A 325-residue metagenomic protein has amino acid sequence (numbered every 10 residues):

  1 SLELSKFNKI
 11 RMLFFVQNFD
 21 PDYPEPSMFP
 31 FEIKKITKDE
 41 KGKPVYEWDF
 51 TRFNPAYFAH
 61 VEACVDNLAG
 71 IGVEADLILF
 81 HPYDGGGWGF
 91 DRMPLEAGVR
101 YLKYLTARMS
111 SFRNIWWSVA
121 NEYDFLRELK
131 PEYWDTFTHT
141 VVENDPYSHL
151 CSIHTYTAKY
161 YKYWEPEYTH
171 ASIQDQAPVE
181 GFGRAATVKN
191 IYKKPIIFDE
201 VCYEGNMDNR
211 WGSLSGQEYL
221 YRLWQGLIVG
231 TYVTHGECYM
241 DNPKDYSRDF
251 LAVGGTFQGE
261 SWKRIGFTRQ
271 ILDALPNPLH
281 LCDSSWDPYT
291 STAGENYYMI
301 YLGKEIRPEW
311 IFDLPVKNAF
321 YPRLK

Functional and structural regions predicted by a protein language model:
S1-G181: Active-site mouth of glycoside hydrolases
S5, L13-D22, P26, S148 (+7 more regions): Extended interaction regions within the primary functional domain
K6, G70, Y192, V229 (+1 more regions): Short, well-ordered loop/turn elements at secondary-structure boundaries
N8, N54, P94, K130 (+4 more regions): Alpha-helix initiation/capping motif
E47-A56, G216-E218, R222, Y321: Glycine-rich, flexible loop segments associated with nucleotide phosphate handling
R100, N114, N121-K263: Extracellular glycoside hydrolase catalytic/binding regions
E204-M207, Y219-K325: Aromatic- and carboxylate-lined catalytic core of secreted/periplasmic carbohydrate-active enzymes
